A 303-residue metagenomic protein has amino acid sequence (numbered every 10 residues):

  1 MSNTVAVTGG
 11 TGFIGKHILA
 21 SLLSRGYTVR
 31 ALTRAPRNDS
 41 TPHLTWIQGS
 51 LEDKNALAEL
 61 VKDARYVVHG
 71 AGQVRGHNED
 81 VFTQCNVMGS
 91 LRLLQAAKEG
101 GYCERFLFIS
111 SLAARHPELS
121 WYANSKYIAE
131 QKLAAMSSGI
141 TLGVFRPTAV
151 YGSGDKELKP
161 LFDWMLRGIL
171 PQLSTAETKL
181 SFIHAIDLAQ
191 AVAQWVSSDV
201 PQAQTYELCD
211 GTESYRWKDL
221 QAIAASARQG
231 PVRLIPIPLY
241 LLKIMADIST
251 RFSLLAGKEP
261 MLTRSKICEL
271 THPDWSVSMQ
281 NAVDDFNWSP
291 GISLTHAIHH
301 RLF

Functional and structural regions predicted by a protein language model:
V5-R25: N-terminal Rossmann NAD(P)H-binding glycine-rich loop of SDR-like oxidoreductase domains
L32-R37, L51: N-terminal Rossmann-fold cofactor-binding loop
Q48-M88, A96-E99, A113-H116: NAD(P)H-binding glycine-rich loop region in Rossmannoid oxidoreductase-like domains and their noncatalytic homologs
G76, L112-N124, V150-G154: Conserved catalytic-site region of short-chain dehydrogenase/reductase
T83-S90, L107, K126, S181: Short alpha-helix in the Rossmann-fold core of NAD(P)-dependent oxidoreductases
R92, K156-P160, S174-V196, A203-E207: Substrate-positioning beta->alpha
Q131-S153: Conserved beta-loop-beta element that borders a ligand/cofactor-binding pocket
S198-M261, M279, I292-F303: Mid/C-terminal beta-alpha module of Rossmann-like enzyme folds, strongest in SDR-family dehydrogenases/epimerases
